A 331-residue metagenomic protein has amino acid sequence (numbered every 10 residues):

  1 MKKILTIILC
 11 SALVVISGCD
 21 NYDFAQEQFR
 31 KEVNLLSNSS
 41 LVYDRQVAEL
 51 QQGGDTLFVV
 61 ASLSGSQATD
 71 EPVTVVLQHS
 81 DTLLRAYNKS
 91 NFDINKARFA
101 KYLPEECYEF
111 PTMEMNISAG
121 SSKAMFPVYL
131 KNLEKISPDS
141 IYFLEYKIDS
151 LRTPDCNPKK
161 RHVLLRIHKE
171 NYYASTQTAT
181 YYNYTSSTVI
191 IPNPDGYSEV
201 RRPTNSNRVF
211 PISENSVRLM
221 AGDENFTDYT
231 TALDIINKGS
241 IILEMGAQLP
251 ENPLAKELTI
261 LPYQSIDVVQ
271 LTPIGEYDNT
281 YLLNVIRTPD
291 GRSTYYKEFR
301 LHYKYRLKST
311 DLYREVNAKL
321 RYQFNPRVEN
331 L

Functional and structural regions predicted by a protein language model:
K2-C10: Sec-dependent signal peptide recognition, specifically the positively charged N-region followed immediately by
V15-G18: C-terminal motif of bacterial Sec signal peptides marking the signal peptidase cleavage site
D20-T112, M125, Y129-F143, D149-L331: Intrinsically disordered, low-complexity regulatory regions in eukaryotic proteins
S118-M125: Beta-strand-enriched, solvent-exposed domains that form extended recognition/catalytic surfaces
